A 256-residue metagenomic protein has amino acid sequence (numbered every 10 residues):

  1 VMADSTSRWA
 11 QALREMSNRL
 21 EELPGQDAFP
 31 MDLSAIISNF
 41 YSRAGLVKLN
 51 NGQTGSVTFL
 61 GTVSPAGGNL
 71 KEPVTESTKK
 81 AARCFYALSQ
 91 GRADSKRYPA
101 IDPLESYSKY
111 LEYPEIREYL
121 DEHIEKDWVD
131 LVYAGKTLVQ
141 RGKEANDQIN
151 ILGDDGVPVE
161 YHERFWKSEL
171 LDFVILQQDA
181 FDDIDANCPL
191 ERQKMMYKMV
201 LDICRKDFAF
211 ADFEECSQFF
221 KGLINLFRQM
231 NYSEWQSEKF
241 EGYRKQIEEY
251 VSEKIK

Functional and structural regions predicted by a protein language model:
V1-R228, Q236-K239: P-loop NTPase catalytic core
Q236-K256: C-terminal non-catalytic accessory extensions
